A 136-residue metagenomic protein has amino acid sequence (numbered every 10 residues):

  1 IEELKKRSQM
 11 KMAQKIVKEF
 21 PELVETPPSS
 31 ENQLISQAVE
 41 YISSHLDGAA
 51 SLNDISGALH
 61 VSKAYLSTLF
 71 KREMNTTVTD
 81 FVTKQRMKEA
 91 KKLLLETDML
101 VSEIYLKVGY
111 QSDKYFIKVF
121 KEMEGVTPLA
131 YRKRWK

Functional and structural regions predicted by a protein language model:
I1-T68, R72-T77, R132-K136: Inter-domain helical "communication" segments and dimerization helices that couple sensory or membrane-embedded modules
S36, H60, K84, Y110-Q111 (+1 more regions): Conserved catalytic core of two-component sensor histidine kinases
E40, S44, R72-Q111, K133-K136: Terminal helix-turn-helix DNA-binding modules in bacterial transcription factors
N53, A64, L100-E103, D113-K114 (+1 more regions): Residues within helix-turn-helix
A58, K107-V108, M123: Residues within the alpha-helical elements of helix-turn-helix
L66, A90, F116: Short hydrophobic/aromatic patches on the structural cores and recognition surfaces of FHA
L69, R86, V119: Residues within the DNA-recognition helix of helix-turn-helix
K118-K136: …primarily DNA-binding HTH/wHTH and HhH modules…
